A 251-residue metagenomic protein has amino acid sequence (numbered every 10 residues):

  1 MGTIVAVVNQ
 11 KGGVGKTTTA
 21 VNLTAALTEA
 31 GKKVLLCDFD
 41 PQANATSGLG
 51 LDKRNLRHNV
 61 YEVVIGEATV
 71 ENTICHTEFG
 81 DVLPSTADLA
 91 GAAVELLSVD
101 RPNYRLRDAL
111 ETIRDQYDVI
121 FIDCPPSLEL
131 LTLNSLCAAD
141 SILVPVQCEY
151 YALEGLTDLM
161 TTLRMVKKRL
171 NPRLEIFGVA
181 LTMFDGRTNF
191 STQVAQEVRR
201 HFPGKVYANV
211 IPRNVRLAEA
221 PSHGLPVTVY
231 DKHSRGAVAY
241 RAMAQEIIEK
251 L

Functional and structural regions predicted by a protein language model:
M1-L251: P-loop NTP-binding core
